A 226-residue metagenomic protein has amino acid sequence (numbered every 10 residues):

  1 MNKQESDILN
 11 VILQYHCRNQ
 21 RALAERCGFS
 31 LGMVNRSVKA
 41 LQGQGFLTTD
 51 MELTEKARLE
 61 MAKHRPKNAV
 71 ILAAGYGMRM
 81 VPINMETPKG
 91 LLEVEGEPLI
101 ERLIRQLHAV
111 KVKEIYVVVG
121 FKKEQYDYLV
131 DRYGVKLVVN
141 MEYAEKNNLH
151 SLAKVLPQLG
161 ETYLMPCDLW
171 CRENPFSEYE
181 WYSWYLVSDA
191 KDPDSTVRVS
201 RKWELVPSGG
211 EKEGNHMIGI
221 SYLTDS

Functional and structural regions predicted by a protein language model:
M1-F29: Short amphipathic alpha-helical interface segments
N2-Q4, N19, D50-H64: Short, cationic-aromatic polyanion-contact patches
D7, R172-S226: Conserved core of the sugar-phosphate nucleotidyltransferase
L9-L13, R26-C27, K56-K123: N-terminal glycine-rich phosphate-binding loop and ensuing alpha1 helix
G28-A40: Short amphipathic alpha-helical interaction segments
K39, G43, D131: Residue-level detection of the helix-turn-helix DNA-binding "recognition helix"
Q42-M51: A short, conserved structural fragment
Y126-V197: Conserved beta-loop-beta/alpha segment of the NTase-like Rossmann-fold superfamily that binds/positions NTPs
